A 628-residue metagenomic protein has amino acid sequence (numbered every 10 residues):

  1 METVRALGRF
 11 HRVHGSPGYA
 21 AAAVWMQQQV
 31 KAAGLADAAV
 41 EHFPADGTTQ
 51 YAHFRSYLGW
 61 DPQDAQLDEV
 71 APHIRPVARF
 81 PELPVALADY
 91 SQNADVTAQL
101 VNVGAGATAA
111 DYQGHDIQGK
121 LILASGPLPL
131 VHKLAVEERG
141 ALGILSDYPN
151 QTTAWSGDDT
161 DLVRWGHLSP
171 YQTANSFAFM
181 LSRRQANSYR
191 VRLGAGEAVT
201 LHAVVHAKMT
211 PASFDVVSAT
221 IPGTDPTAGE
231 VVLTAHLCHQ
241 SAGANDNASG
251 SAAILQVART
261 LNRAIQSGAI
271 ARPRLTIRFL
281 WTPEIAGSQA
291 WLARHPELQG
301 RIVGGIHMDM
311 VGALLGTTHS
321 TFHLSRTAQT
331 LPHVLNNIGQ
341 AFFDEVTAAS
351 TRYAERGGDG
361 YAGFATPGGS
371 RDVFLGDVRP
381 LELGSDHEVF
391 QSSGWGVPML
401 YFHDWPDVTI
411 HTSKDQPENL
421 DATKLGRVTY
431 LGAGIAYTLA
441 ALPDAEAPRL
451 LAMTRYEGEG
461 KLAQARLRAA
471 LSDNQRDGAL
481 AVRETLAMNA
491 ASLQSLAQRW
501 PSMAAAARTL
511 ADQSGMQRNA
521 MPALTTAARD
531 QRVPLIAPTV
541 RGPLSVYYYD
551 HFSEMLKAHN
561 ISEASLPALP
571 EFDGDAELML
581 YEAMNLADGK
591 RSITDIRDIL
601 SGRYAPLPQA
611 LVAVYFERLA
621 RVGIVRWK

Functional and structural regions predicted by a protein language model:
M1-Y19, Q27-A33, D37, S56-L58 (+6 more regions): Catalytic-core environment of secreted peptidases
R5, P17, V77-F177, A242 (+5 more regions): Extracellular/luminal Protease-associated
R5-Q118: Noncatalytic luminal/extracellular "stalk/propeptide" segments of secretory-pathway proteins
G8-P17, H53-Y57, L87-S91, A98 (+9 more regions): Second-shell loop/turn segments in exported
E82-A110, W165-N245, Q256-T276: Soluble metallo-hydrolase cores and metallopeptidase-like ectodomains found primarily in the secretory/periplasmic
A178-F179, A186, P226, T282-S413 (+5 more regions): Metal-dependent peptidase/peptidase-like ectodomains
D421-S495: Charged, amphipathic alpha-helical linkers/stalks
D575-K628: Long, charge-rich, low-complexity alpha-helical segments
